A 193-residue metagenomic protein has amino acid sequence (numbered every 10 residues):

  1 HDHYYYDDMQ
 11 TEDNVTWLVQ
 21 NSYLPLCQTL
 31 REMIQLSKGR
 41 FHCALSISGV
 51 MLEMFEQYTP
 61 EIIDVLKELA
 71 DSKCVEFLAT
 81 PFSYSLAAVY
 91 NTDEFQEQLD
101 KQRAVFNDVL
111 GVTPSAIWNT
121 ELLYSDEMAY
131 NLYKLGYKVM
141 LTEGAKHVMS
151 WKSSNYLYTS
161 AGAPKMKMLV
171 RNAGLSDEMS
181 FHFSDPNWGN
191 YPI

Functional and structural regions predicted by a protein language model:
H1-A116, L122-D177, H182-I193: Catalytic alpha-helical scaffold of carbohydrate-active enzymes acting on polysaccharides/glycoconjugates
